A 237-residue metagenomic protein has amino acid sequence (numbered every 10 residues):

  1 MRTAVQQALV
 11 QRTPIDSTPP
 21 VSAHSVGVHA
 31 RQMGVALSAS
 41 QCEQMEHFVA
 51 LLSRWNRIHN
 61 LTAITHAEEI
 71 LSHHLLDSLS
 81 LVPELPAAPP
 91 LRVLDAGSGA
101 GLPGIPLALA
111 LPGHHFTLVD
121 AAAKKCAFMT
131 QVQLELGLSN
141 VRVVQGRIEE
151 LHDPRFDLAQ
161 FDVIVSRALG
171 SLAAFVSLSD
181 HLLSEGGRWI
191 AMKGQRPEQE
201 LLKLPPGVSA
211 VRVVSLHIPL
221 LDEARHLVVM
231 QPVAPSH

Functional and structural regions predicted by a protein language model:
R2-P89, L94, K124-A127, Q131-V141: Class I SAM-dependent transferase core
T3, G113-T117, A121-H237: S-adenosylmethionine
V35, H59-T62, E68-E69, H73 (+5 more regions): Flexible, active-site-adjacent loop/turn segments at secondary-structure boundaries
D95-G99: Conserved S-adenosyl-L-methionine
A100-G113: Conserved SAM-binding loop of SAM-dependent methyltransferases across substrates and taxa, primarily the Class I
